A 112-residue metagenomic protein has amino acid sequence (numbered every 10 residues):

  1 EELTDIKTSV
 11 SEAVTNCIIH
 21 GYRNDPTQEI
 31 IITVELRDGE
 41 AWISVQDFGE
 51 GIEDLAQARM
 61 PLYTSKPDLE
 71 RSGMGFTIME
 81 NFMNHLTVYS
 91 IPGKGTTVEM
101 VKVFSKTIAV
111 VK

Functional and structural regions predicted by a protein language model:
E1-S11, T15, E70: Conserved short strand/loop->alpha-helix "switch" segment adjacent to the catalytic nucleotide/phosphoryl-transfer site
C17-K112: Conserved beta-strand-loop-beta-strand hairpin that lines the nucleotide-binding pocket of ATP/GTP-utilizing enzymes
